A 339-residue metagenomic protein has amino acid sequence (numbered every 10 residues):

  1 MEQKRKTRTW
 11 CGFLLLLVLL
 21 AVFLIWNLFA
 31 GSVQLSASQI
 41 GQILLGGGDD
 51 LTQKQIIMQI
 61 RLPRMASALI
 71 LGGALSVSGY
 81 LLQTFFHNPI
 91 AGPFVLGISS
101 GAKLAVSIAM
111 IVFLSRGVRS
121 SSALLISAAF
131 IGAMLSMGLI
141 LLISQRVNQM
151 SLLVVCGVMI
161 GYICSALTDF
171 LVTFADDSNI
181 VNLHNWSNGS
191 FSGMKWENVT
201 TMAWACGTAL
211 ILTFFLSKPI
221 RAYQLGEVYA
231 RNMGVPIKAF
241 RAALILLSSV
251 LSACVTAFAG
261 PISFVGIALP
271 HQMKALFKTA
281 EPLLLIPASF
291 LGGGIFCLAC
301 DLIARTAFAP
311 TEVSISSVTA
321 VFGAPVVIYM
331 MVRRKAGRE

Functional and structural regions predicted by a protein language model:
M1-E339: Alpha-helical transmembrane segments in inner-membrane proteins
